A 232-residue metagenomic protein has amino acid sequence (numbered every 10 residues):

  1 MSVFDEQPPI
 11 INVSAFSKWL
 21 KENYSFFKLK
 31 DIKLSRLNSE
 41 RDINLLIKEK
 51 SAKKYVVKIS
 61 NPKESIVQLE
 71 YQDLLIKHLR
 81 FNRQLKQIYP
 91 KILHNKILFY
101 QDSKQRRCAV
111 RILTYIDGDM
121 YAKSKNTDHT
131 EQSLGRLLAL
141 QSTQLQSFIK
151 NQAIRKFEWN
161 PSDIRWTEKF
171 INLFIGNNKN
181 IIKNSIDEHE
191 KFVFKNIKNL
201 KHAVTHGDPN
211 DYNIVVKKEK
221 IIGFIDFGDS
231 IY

Functional and structural regions predicted by a protein language model:
M1-D31: Juxta-kinase regulatory segment immediately upstream of eukaryotic protein kinase catalytic domains
E22-D31, D187-K198: Short Pro/Gly-enriched beta-strand edge/turn motifs at strand-loop
F26-K48: ATP-binding glycine-rich phosphate-binding loop
L37, E49, Y100-C108: Short glycine/proline-enriched loop/turn "hinge" motifs that connect secondary-structure elements and lie
E40-K50, V56, P90, E190-Y232: Active-site acidic catalytic loop and adjacent metal/ATP-binding pocket of ATP-dependent phosphoryl transfer enzymes
I59-R106, S124, D128-Q132: A conserved alpha-helical element in kinase catalytic cores
R106-D119: Conserved short submotifs of the Hanks-type protein kinase catalytic core that shape the nucleotide-binding pocket
K123-N180, H202: A cross-family kinase active-site recognition segment
